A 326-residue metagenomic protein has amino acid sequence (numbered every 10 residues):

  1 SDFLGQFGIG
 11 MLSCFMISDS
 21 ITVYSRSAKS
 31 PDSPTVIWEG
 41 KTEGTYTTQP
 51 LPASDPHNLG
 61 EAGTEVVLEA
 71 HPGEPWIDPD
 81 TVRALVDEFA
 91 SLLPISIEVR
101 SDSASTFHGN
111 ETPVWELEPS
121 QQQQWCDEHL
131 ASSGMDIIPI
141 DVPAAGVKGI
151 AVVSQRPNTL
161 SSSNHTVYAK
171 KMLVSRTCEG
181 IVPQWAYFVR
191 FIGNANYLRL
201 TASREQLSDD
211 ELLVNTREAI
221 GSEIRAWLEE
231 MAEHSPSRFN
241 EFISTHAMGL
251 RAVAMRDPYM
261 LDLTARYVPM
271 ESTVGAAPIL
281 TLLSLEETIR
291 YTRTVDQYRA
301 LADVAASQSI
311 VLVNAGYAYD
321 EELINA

Functional and structural regions predicted by a protein language model:
S1-L12, T22-A326: Conserved GHKL (Bergerat-fold) ATPase module
M16-D19: A short beta-strand element within the Helicase C-terminal
